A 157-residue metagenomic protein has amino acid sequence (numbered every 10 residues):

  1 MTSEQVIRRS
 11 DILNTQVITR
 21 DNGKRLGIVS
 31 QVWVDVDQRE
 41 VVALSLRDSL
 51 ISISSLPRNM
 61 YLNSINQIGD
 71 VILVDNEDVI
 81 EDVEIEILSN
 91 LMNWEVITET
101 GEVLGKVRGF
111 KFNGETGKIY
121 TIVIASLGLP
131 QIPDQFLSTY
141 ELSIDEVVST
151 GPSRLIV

Functional and structural regions predicted by a protein language model:
M1-V157: Peripheral interaction segments used for macromolecular assembly
